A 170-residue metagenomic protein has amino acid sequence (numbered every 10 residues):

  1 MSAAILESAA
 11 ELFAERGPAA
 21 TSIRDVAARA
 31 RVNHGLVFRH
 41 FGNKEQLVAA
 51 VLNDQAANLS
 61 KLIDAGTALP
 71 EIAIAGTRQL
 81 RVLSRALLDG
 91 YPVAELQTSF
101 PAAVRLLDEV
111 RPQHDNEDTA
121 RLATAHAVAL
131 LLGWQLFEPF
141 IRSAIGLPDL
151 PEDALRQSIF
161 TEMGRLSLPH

Functional and structural regions predicted by a protein language model:
M1-A4, S8-Q46: Helix-turn-helix
K44, V51, Q55, Q79 (+1 more regions): Hydrophobic/aromatic residues within well-ordered alpha-helical segments
Q46-I74: Amphipathic alpha-helical linker/stalk segments
S60-I63, Y91-L122: Amphipathic alpha-helical packing segments from all-alpha helical-bundle domains
T77, R81, R121-A125: Non-catalytic, well-ordered alpha-helical scaffold segments
R78, S84, Y91-P92: Internal, conserved structured core segments that host functional sites
L83-L87, A127, L131: Short alpha-helical scaffolding segments that buttress acidic/His motifs in well-ordered protein cores
V104-P112, L136-H170: C-terminal peripheral helix-coil segments that are non-catalytic and often amphipathic
